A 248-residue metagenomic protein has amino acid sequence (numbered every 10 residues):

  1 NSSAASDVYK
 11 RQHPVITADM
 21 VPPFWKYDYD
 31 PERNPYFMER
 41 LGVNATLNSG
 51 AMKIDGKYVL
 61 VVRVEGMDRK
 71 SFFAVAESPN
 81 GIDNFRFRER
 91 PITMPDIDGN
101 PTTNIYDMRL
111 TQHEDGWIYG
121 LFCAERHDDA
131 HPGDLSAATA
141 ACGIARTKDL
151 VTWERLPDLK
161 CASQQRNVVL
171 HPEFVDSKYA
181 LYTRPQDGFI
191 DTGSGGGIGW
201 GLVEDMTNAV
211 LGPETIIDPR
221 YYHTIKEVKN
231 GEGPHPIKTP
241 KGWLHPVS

Functional and structural regions predicted by a protein language model:
N1-A5, Y9: Single conserved hydrophobic/aromatic residue that forms the stacking wall/gate of nucleotide- or nucleobase-binding
P14-R40, R90-P101, K160-C161, T215-E227: Surface-exposed loop and turn segments in beta-propeller and other repeat-based domains that flank or scaffold
Y27-D55, L60: Active-site-flanking structural segment that lines cofactor/substrate pockets
L41, A45-L47, M52, D68-R109: Blade-loop segments of beta-propeller domains
S49-E65, D107-L135, V169-E173, K178-T192 (+2 more regions): Hydrophobic core segments of beta-strands in well-ordered, beta-rich domains
A74-G81, A137-D149, G196-M206: Beta-propeller blade signature
E89-T111, L121-H171: Asp-box/WD-like beta-propeller blade repeats and closely related beta-sheet repeat scaffolds
S177-V247: Aromatic-anchored, glycine/proline-accented short structural segments that stabilize local strand-turns or short
